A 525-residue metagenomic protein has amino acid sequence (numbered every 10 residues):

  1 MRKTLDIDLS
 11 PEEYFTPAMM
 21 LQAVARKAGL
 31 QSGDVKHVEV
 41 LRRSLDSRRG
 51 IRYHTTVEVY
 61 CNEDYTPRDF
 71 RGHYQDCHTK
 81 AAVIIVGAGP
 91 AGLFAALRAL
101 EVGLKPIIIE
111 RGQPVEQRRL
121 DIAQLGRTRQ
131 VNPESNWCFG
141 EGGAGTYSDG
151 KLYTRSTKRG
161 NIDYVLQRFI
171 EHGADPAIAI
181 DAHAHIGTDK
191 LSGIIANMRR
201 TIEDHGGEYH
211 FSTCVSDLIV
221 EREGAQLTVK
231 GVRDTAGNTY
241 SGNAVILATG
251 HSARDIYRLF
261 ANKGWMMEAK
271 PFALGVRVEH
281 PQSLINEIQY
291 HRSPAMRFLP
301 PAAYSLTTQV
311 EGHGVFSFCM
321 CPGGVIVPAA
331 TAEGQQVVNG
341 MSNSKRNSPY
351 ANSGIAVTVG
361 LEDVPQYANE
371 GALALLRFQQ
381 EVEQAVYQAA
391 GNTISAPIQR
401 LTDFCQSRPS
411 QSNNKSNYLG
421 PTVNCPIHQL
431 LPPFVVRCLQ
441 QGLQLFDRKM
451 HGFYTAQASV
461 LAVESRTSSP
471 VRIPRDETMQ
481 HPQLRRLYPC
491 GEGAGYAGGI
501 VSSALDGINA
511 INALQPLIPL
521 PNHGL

Functional and structural regions predicted by a protein language model:
R2-Y53, V57-Y147, K151, R155-L525: Residues forming the flavin
